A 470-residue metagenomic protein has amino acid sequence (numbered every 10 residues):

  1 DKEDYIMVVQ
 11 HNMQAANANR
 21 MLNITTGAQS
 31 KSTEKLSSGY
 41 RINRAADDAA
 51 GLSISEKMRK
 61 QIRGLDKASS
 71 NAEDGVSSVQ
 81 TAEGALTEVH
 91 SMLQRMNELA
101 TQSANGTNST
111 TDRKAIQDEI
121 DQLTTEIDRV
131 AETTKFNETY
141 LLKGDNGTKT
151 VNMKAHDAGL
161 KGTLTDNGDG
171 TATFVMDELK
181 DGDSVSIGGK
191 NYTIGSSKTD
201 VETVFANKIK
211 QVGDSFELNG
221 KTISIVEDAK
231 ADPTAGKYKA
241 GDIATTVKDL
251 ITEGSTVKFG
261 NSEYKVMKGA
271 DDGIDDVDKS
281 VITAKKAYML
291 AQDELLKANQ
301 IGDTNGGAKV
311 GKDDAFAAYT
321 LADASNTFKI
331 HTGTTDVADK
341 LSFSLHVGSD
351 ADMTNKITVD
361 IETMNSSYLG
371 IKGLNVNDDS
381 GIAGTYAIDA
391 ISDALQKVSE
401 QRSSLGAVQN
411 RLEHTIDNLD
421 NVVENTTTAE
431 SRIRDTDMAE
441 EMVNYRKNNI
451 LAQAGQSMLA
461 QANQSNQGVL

Functional and structural regions predicted by a protein language model:
D1-L470: Primary detection of the long, small/polar-rich alpha-helical "axial" segments characteristic of bacterial flagellar
